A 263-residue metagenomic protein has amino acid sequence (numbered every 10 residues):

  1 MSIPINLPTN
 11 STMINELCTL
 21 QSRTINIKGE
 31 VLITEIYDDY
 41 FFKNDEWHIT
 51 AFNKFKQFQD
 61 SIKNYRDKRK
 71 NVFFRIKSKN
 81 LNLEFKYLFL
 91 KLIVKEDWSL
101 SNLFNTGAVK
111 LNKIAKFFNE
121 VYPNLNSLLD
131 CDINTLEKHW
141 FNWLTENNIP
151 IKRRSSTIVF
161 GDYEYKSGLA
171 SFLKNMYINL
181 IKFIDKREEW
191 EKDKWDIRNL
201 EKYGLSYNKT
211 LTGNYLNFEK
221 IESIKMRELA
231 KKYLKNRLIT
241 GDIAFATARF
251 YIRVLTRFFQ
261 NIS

Functional and structural regions predicted by a protein language model:
M1-S263: Charge-rich, intrinsically disordered N-terminal extensions that act as flexible nucleic-acid engagement or regulatory
